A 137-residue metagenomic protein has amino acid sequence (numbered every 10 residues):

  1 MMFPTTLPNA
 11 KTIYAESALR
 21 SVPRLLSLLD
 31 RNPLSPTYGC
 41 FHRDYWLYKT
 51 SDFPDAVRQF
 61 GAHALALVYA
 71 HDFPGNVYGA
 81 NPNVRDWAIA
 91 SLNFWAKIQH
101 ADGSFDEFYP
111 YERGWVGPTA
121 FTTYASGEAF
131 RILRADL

Functional and structural regions predicted by a protein language model:
M1-L137: Extracellular glycan-targeting catalytic surfaces
